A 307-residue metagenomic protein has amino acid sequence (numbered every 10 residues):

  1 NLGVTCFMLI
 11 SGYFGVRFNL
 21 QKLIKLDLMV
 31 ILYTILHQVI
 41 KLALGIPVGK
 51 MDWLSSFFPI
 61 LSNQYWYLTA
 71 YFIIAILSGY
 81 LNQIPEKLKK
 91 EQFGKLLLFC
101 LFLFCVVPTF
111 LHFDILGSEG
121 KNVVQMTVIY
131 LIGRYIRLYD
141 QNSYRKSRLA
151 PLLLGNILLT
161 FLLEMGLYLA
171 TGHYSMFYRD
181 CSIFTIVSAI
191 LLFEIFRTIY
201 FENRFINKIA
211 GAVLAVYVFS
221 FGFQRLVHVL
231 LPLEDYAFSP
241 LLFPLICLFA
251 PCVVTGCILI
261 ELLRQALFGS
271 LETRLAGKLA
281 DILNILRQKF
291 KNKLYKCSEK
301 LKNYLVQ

Functional and structural regions predicted by a protein language model:
L2-L20, I31, H37, K41-Q141 (+1 more regions): Hydrophobic alpha-helical segments with transmembrane-like composition
M8-F14, T34, I157-T160, Y217 (+1 more regions): Helical transmembrane-bundle signal
R17-K22, L81-E91, R137-L149, I195-I209 (+2 more regions): Membrane-interface junctions at the ends of membrane-embedded or membrane-associated helices
L23-D27: Membrane-interfacial loop-to-helix junctions in multi-pass inner-membrane proteins
M29-L32, F93-F104, R148-L158, A210-V216 (+1 more regions): Central hydrophobic cores of alpha-helical transmembrane segments in multi-pass integral membrane proteins
L36, I40, L44, L77 (+10 more regions): Alpha-helical membrane-inserting segments
H112, V123-V124, N142-A215, F221-C252: Alpha-helical transmembrane segments and terminal signal-anchor/GPI-anchor hydrophobic tails, characterized by long
R197-A210, F221-Q307: C-terminal "closing" transmembrane helix and its immediate cytosolic amphipathic cap in multi-pass membrane proteins
